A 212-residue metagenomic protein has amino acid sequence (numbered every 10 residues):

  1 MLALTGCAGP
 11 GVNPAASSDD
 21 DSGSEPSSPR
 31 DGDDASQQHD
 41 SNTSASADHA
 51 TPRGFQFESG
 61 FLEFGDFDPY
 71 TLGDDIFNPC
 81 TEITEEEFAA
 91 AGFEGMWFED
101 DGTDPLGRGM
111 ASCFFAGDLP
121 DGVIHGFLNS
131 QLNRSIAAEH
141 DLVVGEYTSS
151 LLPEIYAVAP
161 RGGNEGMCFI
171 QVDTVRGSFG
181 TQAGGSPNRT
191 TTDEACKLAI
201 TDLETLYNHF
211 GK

Functional and structural regions predicted by a protein language model:
M1, C7-A45: Short, low-complexity, disordered segments immediately C-terminal to signal peptides in bacterial exported proteins
A8, P79-T81, S112-A116, M167-F169 (+1 more regions): Sequence contexts marking disulfide-bonded cysteines in secreted/extracellular proteins
Q37-F64: Compositionally biased P/S/T/G-rich terminal and signal peptide-adjacent segments that lie outside catalytic cores
F55-T81: Terminal, regulation- and interaction-focused segments at domain boundaries
D68, V144-K212: A short, solvent-exposed beta-edge/loop patch
F77-M96, G211: Amphipathic alpha-helical segments
E86-G92, P120-G126, V175-G177, L203-Y207: Extracellular/mature segments of secreted proteins
A90-I155: Short, solvent-exposed recognition patches
